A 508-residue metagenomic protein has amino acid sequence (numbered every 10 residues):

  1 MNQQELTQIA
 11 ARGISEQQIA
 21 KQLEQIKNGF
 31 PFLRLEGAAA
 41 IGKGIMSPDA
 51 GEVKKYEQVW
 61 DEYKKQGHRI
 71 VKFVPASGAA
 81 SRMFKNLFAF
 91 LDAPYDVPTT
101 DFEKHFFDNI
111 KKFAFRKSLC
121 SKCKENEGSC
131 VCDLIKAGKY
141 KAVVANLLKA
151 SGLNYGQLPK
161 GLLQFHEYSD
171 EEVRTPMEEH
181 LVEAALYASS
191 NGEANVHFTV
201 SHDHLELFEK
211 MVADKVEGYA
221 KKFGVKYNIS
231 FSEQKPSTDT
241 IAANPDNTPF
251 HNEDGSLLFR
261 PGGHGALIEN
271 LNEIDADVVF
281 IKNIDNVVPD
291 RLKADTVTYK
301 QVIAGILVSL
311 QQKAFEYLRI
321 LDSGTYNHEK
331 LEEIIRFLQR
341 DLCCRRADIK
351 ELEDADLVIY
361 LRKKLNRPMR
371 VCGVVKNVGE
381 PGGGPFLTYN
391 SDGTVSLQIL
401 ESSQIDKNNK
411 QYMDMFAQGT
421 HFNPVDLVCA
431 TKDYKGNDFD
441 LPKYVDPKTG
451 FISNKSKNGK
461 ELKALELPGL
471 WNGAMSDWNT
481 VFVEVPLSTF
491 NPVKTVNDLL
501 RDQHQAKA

Functional and structural regions predicted by a protein language model:
M1-E24: Intrinsically disordered, low-structural-confidence terminal and linker regions
T7-I9, G13, N28-P31, L35-V378 (+3 more regions): Domain-scale recognition of functional cores that engage charged ligands
R291-L292, L310-Q312, E316, Y326-A508: OB-fold and OB-like single-stranded nucleic-acid-recognition modules and their adjacent interaction interfaces
